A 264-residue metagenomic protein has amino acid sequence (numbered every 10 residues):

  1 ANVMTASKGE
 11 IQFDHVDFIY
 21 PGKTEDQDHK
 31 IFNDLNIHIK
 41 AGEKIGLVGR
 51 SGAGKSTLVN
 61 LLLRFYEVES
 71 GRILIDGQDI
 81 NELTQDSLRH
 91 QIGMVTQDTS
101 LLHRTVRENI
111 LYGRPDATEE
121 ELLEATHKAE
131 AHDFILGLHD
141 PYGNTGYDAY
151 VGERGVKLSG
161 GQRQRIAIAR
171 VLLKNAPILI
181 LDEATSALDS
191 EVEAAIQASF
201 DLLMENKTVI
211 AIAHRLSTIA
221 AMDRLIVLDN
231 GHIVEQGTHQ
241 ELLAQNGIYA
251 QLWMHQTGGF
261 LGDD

Functional and structural regions predicted by a protein language model:
N2-D264: ABC-type nucleotide-binding domain
